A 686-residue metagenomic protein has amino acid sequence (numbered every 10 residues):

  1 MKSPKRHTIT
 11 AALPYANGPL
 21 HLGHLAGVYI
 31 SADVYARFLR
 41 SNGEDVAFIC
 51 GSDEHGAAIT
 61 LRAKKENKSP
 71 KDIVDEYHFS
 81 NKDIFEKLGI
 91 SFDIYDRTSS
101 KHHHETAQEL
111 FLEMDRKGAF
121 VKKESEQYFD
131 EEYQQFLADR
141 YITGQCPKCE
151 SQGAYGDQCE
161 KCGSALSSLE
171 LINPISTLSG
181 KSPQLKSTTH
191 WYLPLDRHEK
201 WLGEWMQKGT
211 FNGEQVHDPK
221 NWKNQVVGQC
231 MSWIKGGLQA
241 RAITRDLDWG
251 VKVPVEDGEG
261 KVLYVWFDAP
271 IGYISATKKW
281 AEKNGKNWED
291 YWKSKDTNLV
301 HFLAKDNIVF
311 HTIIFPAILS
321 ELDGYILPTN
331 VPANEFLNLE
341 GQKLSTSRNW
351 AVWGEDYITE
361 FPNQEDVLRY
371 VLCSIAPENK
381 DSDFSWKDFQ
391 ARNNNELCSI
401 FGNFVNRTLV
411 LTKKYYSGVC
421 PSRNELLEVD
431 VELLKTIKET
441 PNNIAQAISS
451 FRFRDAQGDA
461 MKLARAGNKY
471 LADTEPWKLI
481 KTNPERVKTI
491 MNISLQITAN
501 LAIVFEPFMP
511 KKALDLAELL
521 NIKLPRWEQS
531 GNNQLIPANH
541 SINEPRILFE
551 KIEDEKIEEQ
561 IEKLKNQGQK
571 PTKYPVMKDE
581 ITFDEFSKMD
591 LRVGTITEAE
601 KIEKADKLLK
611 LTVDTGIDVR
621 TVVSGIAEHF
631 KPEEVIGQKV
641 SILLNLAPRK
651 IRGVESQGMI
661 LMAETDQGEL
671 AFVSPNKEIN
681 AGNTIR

Functional and structural regions predicted by a protein language model:
M1-W205, F211-E214: N-terminal, positively charged nucleic-acid-binding surface of large information/translation enzymes
K2-C50, H102-T106, I172-K414, G458-A460: Structured secondary-structure scaffolds
P14-A16, A154, H198, D248 (+12 more regions): Short, glycine-/Ser/Thr-/acidic-enriched flexible segments
V34, D72, E76-D83, E109 (+5 more regions): A non-catalytic, amphipathic alpha-helix used as a structural packing/dimerization or gating element in enzyme scaffolds
T329-A333, A517-L519, K610: Beta-strand segments within the central parallel beta-sheet cores of soluble alpha/beta enzyme folds
A376, D388-L426, T436-S541, L643: Helix-rich, typically C-terminal accessory recognition domains appended to large enzymatic cores
A513-S587: Intrinsic disorder at enzyme termini
Q569-R686: Phosphate-backbone binding interfaces of nucleic-acid-interacting proteins
